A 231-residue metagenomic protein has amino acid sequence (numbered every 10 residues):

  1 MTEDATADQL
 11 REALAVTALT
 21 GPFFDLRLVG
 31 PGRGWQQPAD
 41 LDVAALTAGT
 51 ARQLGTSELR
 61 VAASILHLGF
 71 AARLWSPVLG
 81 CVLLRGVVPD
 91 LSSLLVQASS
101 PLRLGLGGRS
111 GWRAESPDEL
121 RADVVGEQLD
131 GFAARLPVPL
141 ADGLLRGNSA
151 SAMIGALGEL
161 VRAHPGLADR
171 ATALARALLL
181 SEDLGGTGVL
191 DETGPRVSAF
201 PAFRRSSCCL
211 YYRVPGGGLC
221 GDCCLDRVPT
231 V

Functional and structural regions predicted by a protein language model:
M1-P38: A eukaryotic "domain-start" boundary segment
D25-L26, P77, A114, R213-V214: Intrinsically disordered, low-complexity regions enriched in small/polar residues
G34-A199: Hydrophobic, aromatic-lined core segments that form the binding pocket/scaffold for planar heteroaromatic ligands
G194-A199, F203-R205, G216: Short terminal or interdomain "cap/linker" segment that borders an active site or interface and mediates
R205-V228: Local cysteine-cluster metal-coordination motifs and their immediate loop/turn environment, predominantly Fe-S cluster
V231: Compact nucleic-acid interaction/catalytic patches
